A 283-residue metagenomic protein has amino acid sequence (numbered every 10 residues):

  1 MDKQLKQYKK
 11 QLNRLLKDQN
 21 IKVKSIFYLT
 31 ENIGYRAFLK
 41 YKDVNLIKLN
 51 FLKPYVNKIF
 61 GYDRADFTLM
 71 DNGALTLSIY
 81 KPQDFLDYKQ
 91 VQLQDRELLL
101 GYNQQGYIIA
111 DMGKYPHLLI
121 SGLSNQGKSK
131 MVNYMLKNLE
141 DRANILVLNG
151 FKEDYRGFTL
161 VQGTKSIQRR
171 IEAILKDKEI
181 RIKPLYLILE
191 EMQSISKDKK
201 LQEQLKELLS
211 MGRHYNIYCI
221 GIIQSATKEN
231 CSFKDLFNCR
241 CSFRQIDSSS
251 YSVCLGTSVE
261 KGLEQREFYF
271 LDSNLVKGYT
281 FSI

Functional and structural regions predicted by a protein language model:
M1-K24: N-proximal, solvent-exposed amphipathic alpha-helical segments enriched in charged/polar residues
N13, Y41-D95, S124, R156-F158 (+2 more regions): Conserved ATP-driven motor cores of ASCE-family P-loop NTPases powering translocation/secretion/packaging/pilus
K17-K40, P184: Short edge beta-strands and adjacent turn/loop segments
G106-G150: P-loop NTPase nucleotide-binding module
V132-M135, E140-L189: Mechanochemical coupling/switch segment within NTP-driven translocation systems
K152, M192-S194, Q224-T227: Catalytic acidic motif of RecA-like/P-loop NTPases
I167-E179, Q202-S225, I246-D247: Substrate-engagement module of ASCE P-loop NTPases
S194-L205, E229-S232: Conserved ATPase-coupling elements of RecA-like P-loop NTPase cores
